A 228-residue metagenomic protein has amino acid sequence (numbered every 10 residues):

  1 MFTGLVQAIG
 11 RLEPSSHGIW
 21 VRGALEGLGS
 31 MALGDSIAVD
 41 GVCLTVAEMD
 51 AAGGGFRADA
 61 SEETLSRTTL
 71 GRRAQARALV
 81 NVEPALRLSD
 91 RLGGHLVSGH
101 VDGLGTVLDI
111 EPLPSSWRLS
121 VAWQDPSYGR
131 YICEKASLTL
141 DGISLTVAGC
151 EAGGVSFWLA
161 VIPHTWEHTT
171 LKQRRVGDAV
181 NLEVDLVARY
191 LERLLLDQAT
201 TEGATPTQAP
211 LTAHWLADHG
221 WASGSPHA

Functional and structural regions predicted by a protein language model:
M1-A228: Conserved loop->alpha-helix
